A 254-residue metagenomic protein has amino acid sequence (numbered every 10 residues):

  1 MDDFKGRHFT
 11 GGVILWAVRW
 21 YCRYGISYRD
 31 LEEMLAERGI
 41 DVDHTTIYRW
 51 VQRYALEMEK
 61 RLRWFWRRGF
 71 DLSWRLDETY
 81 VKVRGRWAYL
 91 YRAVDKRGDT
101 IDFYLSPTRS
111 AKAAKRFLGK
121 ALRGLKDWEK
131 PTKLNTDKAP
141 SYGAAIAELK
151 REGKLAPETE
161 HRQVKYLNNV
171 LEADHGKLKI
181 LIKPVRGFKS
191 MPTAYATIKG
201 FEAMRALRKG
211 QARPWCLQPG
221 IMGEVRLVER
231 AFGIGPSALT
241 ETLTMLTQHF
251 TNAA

Functional and structural regions predicted by a protein language model:
M1-K82, R116-A254: Charged, often Cys/His-bearing segments associated with DNA-binding zinc-finger transcription factors
H8, T108, K112: Conserved phosphate-coordination/catalytic loops
R84-T100, S110, L118-L122: Short conserved beta-strand segments at catalytic cores or DNA/RNA-binding microdomains of nucleic-acid binding
T100-I101, P131: Short, solvent-exposed beta-strand edge segments and adjacent coil->beta transition regions
